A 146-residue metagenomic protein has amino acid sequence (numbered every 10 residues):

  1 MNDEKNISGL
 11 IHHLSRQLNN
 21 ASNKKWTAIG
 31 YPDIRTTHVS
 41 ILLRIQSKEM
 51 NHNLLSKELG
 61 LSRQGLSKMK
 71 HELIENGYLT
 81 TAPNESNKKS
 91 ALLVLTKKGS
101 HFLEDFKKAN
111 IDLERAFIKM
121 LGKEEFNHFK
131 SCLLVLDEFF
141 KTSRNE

Functional and structural regions predicted by a protein language model:
M1-N2, E124-E146: C-terminal regulatory/oligomerization modules of transcriptional regulators
M1-P32: N-terminal leader segment of winged-helix/HTH proteins
I11-S15, L59, K107: Amphipathic, non-transmembrane alpha-helical scaffold segments
H12-S15, L42, Q46, T96 (+2 more regions): Generic structural concept
N20-S62: N-terminal helix-turn-helix DNA-binding core of bacterial DNA-binding proteins
K24, H71-S131: Charged, amphipathic alpha-helical coiled-coil/dimerization segments
H52-N53, Q64, H71, A91: Residues within helix-turn-helix
